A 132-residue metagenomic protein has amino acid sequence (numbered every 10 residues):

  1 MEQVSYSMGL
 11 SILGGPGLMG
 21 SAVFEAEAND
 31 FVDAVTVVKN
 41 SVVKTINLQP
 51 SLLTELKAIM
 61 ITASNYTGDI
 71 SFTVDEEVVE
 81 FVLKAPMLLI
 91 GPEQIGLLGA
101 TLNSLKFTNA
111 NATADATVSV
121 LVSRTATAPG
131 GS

Functional and structural regions predicted by a protein language model:
M1-M19, N109-S132: C-terminal interaction-tip segments
M1-P50: N-terminal low-complexity, intrinsically disordered "leader/linker" segments enriched in small/polar and basic residues
D30-A34, E77-L83, G130: Surface-exposed loop/edge segments in extracytoplasmic proteins
S51-A58: Extended extracellular/luminal ectodomain segments enriched in beta-structured repeat modules
K57, G68-I70, A116-V118: Short beta-strand/loop motifs in extracellular/secreted proteins, especially within beta-sandwich accessory domains
T62-F81: Short, surface-exposed beta-strand/strand-loop-strand elements in extracellular ectodomains
E77-L102: Intrinsically disordered, low-complexity Pro/Gly/Ser/Thr-rich segments with frequent PxxP/GP/PP motifs and embedded
G96-A116: Noncatalytic modules at the cell exterior or secretory-pathway interfaces, chiefly beta-strand-rich lectin/adhesion
